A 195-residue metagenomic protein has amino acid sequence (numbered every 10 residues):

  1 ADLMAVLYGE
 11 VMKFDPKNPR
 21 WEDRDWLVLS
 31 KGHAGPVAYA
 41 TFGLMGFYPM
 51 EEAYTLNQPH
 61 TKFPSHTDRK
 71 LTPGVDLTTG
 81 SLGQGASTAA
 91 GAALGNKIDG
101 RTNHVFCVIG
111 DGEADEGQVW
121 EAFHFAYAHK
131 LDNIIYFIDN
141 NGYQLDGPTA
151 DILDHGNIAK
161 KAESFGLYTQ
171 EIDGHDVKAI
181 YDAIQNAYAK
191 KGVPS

Functional and structural regions predicted by a protein language model:
A1-G35: N-terminal amphipathic, basic-rich helices that act as targeting or association modules
A1-M4, S30-V37, G83-A90, Q118: Catalytic-loop motifs flanking and including active-site residues across diverse enzymes
V6-E10, T41, F165: Generic, well-ordered alpha-helical scaffold segments in large soluble proteins
V6-K17, M50-L71, T102: Acidic-glycine-rich active-site phosphate/pyrophosphate-binding loop
K13-R20, R24-W26, D68-S195: Glycine-rich ThDP/TPP pyrophosphate-binding loop and its adjacent helix/strand module within ThDP-dependent enzymes
D23-D25, A34-V37, E52-T55, P59 (+1 more regions): Generic hydrophobic, aliphatic-rich segments that mediate packing or membrane embedding
P36-Y48: Alpha-helical support elements that line or immediately flank enzyme active sites and cofactor-binding pockets
Y48-E51, G85: Long, charge-rich low-complexity segments
